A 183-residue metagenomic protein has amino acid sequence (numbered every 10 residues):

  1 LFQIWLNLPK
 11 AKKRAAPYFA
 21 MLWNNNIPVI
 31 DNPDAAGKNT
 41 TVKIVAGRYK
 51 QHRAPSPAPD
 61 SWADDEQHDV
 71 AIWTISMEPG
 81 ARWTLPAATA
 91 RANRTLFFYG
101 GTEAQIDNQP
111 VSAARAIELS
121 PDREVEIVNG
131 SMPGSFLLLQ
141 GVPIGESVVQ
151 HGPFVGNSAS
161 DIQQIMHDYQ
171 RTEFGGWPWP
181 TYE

Functional and structural regions predicted by a protein language model:
L1-E183: Jelly-roll (double-stranded beta-helix
